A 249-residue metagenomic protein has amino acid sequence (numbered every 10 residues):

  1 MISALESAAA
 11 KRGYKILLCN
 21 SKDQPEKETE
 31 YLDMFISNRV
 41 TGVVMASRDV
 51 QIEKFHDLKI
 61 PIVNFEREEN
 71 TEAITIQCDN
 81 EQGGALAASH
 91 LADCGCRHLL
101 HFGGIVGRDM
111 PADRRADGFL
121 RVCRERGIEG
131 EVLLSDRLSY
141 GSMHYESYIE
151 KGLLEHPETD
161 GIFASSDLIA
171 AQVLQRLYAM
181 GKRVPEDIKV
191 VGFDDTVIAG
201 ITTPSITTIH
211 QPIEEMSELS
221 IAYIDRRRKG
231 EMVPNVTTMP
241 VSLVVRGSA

Functional and structural regions predicted by a protein language model:
A4-R12, E30-S37, D57-N64, E68-A249: Bacterial carbohydrate/catabolite-sensing allosteric modules
S7-I52: Central regulatory/effector-binding core of bacterial HTH transcription factors
